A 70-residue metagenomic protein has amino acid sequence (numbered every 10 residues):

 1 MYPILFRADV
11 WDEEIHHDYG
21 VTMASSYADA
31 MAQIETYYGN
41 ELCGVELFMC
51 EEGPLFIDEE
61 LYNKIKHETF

Functional and structural regions predicted by a protein language model:
M1-H17: Short aromatic-glycine-(Arg/Gly/Cys) micro-motifs in beta-strand/loop hairpins
L5-A8, V21-M23, L47-M49: Extended low-polarity, hydrophobic cluster-rich segments
D9-E13, Y27, C50: Generic structural motif
I15-S26: A short, exposed loop/beta-hairpin motif centered on an aromatic-Gly-Thr core
T36-F70: Short, mixed-charge low-complexity intrinsically disordered segments
